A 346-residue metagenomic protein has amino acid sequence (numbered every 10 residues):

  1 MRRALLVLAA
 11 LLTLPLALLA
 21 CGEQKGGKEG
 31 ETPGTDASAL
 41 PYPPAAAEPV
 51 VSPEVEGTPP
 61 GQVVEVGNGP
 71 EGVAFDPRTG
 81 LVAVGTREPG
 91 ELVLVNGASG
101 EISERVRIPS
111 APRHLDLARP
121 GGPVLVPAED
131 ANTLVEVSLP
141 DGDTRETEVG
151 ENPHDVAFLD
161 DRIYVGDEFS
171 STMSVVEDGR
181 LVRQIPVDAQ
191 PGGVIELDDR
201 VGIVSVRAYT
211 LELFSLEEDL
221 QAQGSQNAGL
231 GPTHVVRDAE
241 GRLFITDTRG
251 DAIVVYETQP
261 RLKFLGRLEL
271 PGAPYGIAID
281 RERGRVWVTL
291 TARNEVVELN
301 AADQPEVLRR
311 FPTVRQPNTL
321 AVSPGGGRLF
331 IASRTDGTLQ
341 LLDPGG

Functional and structural regions predicted by a protein language model:
R2-L5, P15-A17, C21-G346: Predominantly soluble domains enriched in secretory-pathway, periplasmic, or organellar proteins
A10-L14: Hydrophobic helical h-region of N-terminal Sec-dependent signal peptides in bacterial secretory/periplasmic proteins
